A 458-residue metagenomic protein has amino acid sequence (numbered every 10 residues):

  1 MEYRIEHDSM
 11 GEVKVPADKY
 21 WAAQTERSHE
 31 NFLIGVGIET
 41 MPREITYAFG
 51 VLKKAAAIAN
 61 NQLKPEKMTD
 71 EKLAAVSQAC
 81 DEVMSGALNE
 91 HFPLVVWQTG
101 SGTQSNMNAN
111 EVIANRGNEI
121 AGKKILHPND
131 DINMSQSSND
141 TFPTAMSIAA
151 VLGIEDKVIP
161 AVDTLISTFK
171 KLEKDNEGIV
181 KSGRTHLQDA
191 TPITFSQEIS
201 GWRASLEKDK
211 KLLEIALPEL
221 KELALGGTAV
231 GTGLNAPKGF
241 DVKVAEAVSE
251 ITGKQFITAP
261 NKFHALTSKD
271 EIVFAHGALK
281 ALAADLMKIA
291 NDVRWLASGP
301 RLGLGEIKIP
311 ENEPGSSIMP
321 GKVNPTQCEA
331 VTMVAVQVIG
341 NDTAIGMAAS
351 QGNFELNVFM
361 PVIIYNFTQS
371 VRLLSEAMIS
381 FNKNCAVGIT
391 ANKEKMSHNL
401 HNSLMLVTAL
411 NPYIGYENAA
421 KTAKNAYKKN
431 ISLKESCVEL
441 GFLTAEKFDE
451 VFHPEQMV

Functional and structural regions predicted by a protein language model:
M1-V458: Conserved, well-structured ligand/cofactor-binding cores
